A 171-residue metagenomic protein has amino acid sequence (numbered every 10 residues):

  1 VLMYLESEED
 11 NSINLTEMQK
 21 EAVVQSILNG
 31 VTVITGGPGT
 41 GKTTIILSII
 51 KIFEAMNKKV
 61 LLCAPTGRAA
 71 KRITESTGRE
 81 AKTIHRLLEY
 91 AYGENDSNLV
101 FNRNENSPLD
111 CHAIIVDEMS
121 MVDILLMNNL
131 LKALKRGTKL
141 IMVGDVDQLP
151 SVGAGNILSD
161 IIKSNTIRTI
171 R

Functional and structural regions predicted by a protein language model:
V1-R171: Conserved ATP-binding/catalytic motifs of P-loop helicase motor domains
